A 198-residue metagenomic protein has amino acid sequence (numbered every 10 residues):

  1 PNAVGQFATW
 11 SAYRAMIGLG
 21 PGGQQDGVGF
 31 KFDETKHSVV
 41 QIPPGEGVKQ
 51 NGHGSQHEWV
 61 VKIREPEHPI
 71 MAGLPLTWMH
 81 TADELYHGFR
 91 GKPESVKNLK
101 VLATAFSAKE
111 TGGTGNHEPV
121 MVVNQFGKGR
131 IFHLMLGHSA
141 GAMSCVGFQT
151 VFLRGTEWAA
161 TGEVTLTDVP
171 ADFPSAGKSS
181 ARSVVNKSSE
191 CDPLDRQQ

Functional and structural regions predicted by a protein language model:
P1-F7, K128: Catalytic nucleophile loop
G5-W10, C145: Short, solvent-exposed loop/turn and secondary-structure capping segments
T9, P66, I70, F148-F152: Stable alpha-helical elements in mature extracytoplasmic
W10-Y13, S180: Short low-complexity, flexible loop/linker segments enriched in glycine and/or proline with clustered acidic
Y13-G23, K31: Glycine-/Pro-rich loop/turn segments that contact NAD(P) or position catalytic residues in Rossmann-like domains
V28-G127, V169, N186: Catalytic beta-strand/loop cores that center a nucleophilic Ser/Cys/Thr and support acyl-enzyme chemistry
E94-V96, S107-Q198: Extracellular ligand-binding/catalytic regions of CAZymes and related secreted enzymes and adhesion modules
